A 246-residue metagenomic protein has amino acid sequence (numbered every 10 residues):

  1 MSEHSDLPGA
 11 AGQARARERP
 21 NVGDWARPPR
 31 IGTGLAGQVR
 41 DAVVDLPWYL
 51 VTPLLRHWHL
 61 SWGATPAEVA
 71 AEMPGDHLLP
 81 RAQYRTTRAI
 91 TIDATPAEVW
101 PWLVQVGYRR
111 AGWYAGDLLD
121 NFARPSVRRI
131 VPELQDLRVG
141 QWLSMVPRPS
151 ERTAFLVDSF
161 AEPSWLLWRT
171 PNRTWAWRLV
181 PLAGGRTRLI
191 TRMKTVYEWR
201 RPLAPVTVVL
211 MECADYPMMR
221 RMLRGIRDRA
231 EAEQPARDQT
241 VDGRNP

Functional and structural regions predicted by a protein language model:
S2-Q141, A232-R237, V241, N245-P246: Hydrophobic ligand-binding cavity/cleft-lining segments
H4, R19-V39, V69, R169-D228 (+1 more regions): Beta-strand/loop substructures that line and gate deep hydrophobic ligand-binding cavities in soluble
Q83-T91, W165, T174, R186-R188: Intrinsic-disorder/low-complexity, polar/charged segments enriched in Ser/Thr/Lys/Arg/Asp/Glu/Gln
D93, F160-A161, L182: A short, compositionally biased micro-patch
V99-W102, V157, L189-T191, I226: Hydrophobic pocket/interface hotspot
L137-P149, L167-R169: Short aromatic-glycine motifs in intrinsically disordered, low-complexity regions
F155-L156, W177: Small-residue-enriched segments and motifs
S159-L167: Short, hydrophobic/aromatic-rich segments at coil-to-beta transitions
